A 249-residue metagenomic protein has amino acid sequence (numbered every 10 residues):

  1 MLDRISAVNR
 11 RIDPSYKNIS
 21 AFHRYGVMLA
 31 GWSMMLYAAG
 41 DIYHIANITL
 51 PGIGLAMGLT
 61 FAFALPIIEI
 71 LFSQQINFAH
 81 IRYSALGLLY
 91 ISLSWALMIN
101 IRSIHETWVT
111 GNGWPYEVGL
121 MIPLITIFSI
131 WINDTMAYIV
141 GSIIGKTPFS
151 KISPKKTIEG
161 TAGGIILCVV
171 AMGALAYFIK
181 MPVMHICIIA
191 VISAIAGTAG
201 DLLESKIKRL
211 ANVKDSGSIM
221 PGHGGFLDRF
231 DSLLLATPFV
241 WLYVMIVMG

Functional and structural regions predicted by a protein language model:
M1-A7, F128-K146, I158-A162, I195-F239: Acidic (Asp/Glu-rich) catalytic motifs at the cytosolic membrane interface
M1-T157, T161-V191: Membrane-embedded alpha-helical bundles of polytopic integral membrane proteins
C168-V169, A236, M245: Hydrophobic transmembrane alpha-helices of multi-pass small-molecule transporters
G173, P238-W241: A general structural signal for short secondary-structure boundary/capping elements
L242-G249: Juxtamembrane boundary at the C-terminal end of a transmembrane helix
